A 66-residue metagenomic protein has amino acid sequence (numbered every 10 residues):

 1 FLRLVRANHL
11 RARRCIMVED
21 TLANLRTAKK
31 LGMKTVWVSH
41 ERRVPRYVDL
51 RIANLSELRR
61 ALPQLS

Functional and structural regions predicted by a protein language model:
F1-S66: Asp-based, Mg2+/Mn2+-dependent phosphohydrolase catalytic module
